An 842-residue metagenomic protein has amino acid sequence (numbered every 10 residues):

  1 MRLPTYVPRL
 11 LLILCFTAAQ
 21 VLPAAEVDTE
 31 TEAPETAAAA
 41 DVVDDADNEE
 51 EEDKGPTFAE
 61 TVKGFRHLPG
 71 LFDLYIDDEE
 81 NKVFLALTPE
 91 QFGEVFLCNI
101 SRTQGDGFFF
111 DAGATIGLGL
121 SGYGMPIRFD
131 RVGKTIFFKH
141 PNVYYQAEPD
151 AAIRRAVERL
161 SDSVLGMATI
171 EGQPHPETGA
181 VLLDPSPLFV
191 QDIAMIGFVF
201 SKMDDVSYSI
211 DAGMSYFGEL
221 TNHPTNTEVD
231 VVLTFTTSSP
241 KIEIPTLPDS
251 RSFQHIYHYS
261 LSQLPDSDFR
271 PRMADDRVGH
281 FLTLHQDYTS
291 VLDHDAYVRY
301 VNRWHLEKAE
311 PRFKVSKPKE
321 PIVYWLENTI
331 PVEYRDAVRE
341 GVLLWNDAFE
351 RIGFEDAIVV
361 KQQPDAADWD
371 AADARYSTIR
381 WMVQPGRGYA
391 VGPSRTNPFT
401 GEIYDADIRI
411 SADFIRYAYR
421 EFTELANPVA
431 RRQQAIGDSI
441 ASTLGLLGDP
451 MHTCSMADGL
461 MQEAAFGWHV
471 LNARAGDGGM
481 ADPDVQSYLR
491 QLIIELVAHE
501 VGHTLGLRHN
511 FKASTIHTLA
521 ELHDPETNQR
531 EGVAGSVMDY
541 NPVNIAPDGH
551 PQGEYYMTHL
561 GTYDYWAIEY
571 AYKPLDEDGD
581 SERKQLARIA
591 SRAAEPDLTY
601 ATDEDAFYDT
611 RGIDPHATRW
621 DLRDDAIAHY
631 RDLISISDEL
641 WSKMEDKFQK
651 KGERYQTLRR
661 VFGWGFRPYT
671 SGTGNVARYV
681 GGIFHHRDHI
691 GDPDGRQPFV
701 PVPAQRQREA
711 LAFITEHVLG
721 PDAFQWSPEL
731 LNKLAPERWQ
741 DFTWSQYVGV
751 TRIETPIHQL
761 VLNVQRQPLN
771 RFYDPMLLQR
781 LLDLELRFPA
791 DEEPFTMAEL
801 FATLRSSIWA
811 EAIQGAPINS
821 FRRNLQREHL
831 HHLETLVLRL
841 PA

Functional and structural regions predicted by a protein language model:
M1-L11: Bacterial N-terminal signal peptides that target proteins for export
R9-A19: Bacterial N-terminal signal peptides
V21-A24: Sec/Tat signal peptide C-region and signal peptidase I cleavage site
V27-I330, A348, I352, A357 (+3 more regions): Auxiliary tRNA-acceptor-end handling modules of aminoacyl-tRNA synthetases
I330-Y334, G479-V497: Short pre-active-site segment immediately N-terminal to the catalytic Zn-binding motif
L343-F354, Q384, G502-H503, L507 (+4 more regions): Sec-exported extracytoplasmic/periplasmic mature domains
Q362-V383, Q491-P547: The catalytic-center signature of Zn2+-dependent metalloproteases
G476, P483-Y488, A513-A842: Conserved catalytic/binding loops enriched for acidic/polar residues
